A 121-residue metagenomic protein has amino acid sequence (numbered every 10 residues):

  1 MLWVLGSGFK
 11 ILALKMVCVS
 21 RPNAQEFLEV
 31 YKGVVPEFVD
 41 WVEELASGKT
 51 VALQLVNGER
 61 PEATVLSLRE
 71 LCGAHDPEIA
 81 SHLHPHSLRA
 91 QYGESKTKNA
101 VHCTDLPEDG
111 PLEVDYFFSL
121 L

Functional and structural regions predicted by a protein language model:
M1-L121: Non-catalytic terminal and connector segments of soluble metabolic enzymes
